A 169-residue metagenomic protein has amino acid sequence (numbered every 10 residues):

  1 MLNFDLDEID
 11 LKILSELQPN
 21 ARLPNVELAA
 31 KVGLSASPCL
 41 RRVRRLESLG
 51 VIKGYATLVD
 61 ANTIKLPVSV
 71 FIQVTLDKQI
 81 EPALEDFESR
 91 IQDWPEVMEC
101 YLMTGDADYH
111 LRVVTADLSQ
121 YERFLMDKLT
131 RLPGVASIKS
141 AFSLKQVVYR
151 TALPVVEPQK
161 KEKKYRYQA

Functional and structural regions predicted by a protein language model:
M1-A169: A compositional/biophysical signature of low hydrophobicity enriched in polar/charged and small residues
